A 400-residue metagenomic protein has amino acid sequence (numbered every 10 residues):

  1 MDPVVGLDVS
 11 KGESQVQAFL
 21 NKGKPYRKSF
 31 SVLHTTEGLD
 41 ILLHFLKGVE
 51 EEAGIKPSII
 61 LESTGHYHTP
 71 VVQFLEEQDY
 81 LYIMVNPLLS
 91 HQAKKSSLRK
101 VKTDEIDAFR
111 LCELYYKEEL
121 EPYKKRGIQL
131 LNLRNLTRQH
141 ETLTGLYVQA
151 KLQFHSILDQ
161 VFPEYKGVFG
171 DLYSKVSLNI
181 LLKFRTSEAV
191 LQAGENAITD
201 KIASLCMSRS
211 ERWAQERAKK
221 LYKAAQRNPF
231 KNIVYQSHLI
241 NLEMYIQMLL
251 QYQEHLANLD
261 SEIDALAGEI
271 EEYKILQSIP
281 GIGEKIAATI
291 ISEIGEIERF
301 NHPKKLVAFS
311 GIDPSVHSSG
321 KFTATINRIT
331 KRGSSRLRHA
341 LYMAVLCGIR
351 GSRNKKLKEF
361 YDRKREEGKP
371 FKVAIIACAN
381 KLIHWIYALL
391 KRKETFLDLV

Functional and structural regions predicted by a protein language model:
M1-V400: A detector of single, family-specific signature residues that are central to catalytic or substrate-handling motifs
